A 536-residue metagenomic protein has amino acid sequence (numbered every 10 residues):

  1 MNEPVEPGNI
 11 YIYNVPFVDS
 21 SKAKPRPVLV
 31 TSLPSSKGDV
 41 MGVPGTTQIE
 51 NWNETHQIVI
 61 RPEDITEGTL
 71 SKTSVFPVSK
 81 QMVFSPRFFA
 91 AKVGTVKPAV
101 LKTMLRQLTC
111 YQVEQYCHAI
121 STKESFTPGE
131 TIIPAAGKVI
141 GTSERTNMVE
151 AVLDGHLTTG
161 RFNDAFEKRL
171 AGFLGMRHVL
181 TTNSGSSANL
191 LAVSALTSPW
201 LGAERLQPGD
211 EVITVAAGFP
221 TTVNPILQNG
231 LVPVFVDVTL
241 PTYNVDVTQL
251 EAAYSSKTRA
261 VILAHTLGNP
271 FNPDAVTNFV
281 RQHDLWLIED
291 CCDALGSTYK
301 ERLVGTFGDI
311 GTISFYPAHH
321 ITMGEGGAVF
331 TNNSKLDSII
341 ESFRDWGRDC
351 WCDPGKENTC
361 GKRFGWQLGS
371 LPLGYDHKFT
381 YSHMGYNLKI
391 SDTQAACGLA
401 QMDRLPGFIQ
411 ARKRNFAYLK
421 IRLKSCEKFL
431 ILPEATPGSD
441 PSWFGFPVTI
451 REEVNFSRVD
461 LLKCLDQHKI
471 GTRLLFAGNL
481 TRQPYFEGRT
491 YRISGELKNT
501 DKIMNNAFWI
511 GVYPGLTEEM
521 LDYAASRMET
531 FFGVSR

Functional and structural regions predicted by a protein language model:
M1-Y111: Conserved functional hotspots at enzyme active or ligand-binding sites that engage polyanionic ligands
G8, D164-K168, M176-V179, G185-S186 (+6 more regions): PLP-dependent aminotransferase class I/II
T31, S314, G327-N333, L399: Short beta-strand-to-turn element immediately C-terminal to the catalytic PLP-Schiff-base lysine in fold type I
T109-L157, R161, S382, G511: N-terminal "arm"/small-domain region of PLP-dependent enzymes with the aminotransferase-like
C117, S198-C291, T298: PLP-dependent aminotransferase-like
R161-E211, N224-Q228, F235, R302: Phosphate-binding glycine-rich loop
L180, I213, V234, L287-I288 (+3 more regions): Structural detector of well-ordered beta-strand residues that form the stable sheet scaffold of enzyme domains
E289, D293-M323, S338, F379-T380: Conserved active-site segment immediately N-terminal to the catalytic lysine that forms the internal aldimine
